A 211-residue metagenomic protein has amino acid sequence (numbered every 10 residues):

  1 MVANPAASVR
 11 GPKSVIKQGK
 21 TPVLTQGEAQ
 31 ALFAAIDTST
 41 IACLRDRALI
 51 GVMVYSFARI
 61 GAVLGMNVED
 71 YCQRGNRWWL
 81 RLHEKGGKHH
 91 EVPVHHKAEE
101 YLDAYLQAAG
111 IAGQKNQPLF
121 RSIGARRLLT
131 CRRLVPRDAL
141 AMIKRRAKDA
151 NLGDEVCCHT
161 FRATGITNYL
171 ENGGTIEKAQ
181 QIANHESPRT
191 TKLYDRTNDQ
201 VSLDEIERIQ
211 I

Functional and structural regions predicted by a protein language model:
M1-I211: Conserved catalytic core of the tyrosine transesterase superfamily
